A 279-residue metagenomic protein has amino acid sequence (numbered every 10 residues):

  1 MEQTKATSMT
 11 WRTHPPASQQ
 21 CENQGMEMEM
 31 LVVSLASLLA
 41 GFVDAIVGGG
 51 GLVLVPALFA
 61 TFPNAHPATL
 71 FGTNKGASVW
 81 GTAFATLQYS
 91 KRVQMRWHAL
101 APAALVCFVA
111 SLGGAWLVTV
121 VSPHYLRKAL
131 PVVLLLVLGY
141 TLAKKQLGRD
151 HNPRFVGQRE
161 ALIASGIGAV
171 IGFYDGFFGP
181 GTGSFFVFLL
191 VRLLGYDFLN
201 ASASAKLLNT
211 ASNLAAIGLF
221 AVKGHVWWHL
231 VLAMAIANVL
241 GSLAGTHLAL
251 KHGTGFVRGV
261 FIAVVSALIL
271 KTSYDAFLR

Functional and structural regions predicted by a protein language model:
C21-H66, H151-S202, L232: Selected transmembrane alpha-helices and immediately adjacent juxtamembrane segments of polytopic inner-membrane
M30, K75, P131-L134, L138 (+4 more regions): Residues within membrane-spanning alpha-helices of integral membrane proteins, especially the hydrophobic core/packing
S34, L38, F42, K75 (+9 more regions): Residue-level signature of the transmembrane alpha-helical core of multi-pass small-molecule transporters
T69-Y125, A129, N213-A263: Selective hydrophobic functional segments
F84-Q94, A115, P123, P131-V156 (+1 more regions): Transmembrane helix exit motif
G113, V170-F178, A216-A221, L268-R279: Hydrophobic alpha-helical transmembrane segments in multi-pass integral membrane proteins
